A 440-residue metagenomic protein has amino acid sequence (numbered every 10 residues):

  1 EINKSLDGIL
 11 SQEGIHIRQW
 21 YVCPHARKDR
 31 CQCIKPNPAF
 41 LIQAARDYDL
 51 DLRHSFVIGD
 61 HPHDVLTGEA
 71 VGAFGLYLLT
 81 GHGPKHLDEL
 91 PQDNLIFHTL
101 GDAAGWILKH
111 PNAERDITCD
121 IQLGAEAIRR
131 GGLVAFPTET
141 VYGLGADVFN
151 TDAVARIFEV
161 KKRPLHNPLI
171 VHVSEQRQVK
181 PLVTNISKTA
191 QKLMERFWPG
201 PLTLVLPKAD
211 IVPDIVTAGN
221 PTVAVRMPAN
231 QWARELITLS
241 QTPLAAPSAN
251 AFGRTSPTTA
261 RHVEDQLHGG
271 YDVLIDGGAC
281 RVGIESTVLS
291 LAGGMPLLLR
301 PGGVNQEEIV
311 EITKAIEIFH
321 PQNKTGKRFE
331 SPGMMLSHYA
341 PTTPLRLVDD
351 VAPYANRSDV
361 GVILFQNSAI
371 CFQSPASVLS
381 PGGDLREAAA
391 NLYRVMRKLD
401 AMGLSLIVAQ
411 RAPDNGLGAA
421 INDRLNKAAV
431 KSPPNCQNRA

Functional and structural regions predicted by a protein language model:
E1, P91-N94, A260-H262, R424: Short low-complexity, flexible loop/linker segments enriched in glycine and/or proline with clustered acidic
K4-Q19, A26-V57, H61-A113: Asp-based, Mg2+/Mn2+-dependent phosphohydrolase catalytic module
I9, Y21, G326-R328: Hydrophobic alpha-helical segments with strong N-terminal bias
W20-V22, Y77, L347, V378: A structural preference for short, hydrophobic beta-strand core positions in alpha/beta folds
C23-P24, I58, L79, T99 (+4 more regions): Conserved residues at the C-terminal ends of beta-strands
N112-A440: Active-site-adjacent structural elements in enzyme catalytic cores
